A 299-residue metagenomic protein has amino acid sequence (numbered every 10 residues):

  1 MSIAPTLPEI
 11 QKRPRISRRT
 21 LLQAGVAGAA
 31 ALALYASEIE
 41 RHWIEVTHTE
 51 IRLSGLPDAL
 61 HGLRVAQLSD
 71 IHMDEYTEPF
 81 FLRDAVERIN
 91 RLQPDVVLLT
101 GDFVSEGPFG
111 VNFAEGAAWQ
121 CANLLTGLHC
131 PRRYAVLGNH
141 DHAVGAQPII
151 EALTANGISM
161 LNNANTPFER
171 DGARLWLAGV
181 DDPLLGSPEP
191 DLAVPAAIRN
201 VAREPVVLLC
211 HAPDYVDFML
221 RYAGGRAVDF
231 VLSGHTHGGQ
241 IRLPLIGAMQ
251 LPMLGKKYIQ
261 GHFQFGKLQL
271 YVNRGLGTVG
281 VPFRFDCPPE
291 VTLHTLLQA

Functional and structural regions predicted by a protein language model:
M1-I16: N-terminal secretory signal peptides
I16-V26: N-terminal export leaders
G28-Q120: N-terminal active-site segment of His-dependent metallophosphoesterases
L53-V65, T166-L177, Q264-Q269: Beta-strand-turn-beta hairpins that frame and shape the catalytic cleft of phosphate-ester-processing enzymes
L68-S69, V97-G101, R133-N139, L161-N163 (+3 more regions): Active-site neighborhood of phospho(di)ester-bond hydrolases with catalytic His/Asp-centered motifs
T77, F81-E169: Core catalytic region of metal-dependent phosphoesterases/phosphodiesterases, especially metallo-beta-lactamase-like
E151, A155-I158, R170-F218, Y222 (+1 more regions): Binuclear metal-dependent hydrolase catalytic cores centered on His/Asp/Glu-rich metal-binding motifs
P213-T292: Conserved beta-sheet core of the metallophosphoesterase superfamily
